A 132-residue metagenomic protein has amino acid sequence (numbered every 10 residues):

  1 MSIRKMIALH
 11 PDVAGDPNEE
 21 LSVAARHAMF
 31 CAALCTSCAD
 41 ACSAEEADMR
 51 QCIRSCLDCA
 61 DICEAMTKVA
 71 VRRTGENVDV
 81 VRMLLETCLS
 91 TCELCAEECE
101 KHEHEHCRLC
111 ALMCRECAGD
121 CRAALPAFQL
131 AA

Functional and structural regions predicted by a protein language model:
M1-A132: Amphipathic alpha-helical hairpins
